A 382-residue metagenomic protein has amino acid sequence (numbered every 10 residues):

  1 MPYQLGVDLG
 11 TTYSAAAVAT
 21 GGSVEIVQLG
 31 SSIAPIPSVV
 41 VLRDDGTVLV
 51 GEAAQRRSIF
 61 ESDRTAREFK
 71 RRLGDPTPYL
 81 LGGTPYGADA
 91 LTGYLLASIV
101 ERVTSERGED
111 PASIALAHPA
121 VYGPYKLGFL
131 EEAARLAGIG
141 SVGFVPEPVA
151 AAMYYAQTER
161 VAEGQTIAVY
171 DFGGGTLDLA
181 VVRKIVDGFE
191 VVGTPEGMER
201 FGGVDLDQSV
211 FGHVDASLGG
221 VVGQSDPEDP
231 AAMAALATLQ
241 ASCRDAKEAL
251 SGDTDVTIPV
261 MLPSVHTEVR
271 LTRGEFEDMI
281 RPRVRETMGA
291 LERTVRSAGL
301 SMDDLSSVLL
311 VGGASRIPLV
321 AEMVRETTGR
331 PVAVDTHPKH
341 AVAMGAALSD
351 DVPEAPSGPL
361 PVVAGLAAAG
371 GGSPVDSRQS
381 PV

Functional and structural regions predicted by a protein language model:
M1-R71, L81, P85, S105-V382: Oxyanion-binding/catalytic loops of NTP- or PPi-dependent enzymes
D89: Conserved adenosine/adenylate-binding substructure
G93-V100, V284, M288: Short, hydrophobic/amphipathic alpha-helical packing segments that form internal helix faces or helix-helix interfaces
